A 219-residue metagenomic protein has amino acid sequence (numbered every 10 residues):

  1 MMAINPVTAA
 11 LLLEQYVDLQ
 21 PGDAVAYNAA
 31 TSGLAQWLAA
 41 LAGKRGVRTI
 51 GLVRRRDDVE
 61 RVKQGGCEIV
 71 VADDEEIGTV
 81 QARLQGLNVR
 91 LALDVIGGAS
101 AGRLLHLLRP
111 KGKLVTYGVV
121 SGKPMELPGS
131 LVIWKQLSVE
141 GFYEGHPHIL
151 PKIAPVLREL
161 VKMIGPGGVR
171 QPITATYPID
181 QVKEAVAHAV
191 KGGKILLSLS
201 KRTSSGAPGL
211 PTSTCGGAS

Functional and structural regions predicted by a protein language model:
M2-D74: Mid-domain Rossmann-like dinucleotide-binding core that forms the NAD(H)/NADP(H) cofactor-binding site
I4, A29, V53-D57, D74-E75 (+3 more regions): Short beta->alpha linker loops
A9, A42, V62, A92 (+3 more regions): Terminal peptide-recognition signature
Q20, L108-R109, V190: Short conserved AdoMet
A26, I50, K113-V115, E140 (+2 more regions): Structural detector of well-ordered beta-strand residues that form the stable sheet scaffold of enzyme domains
G65, I69-E140: Glycine-rich cofactor phosphate-binding loops and adjacent beta1-alpha1 units of small-molecule cofactor enzyme domains
Q81, E126-A175: C-terminal substrate-binding/catalytic core of Rossmann-like NAD(P)-dependent dehydrogenases/reductases
P151-S219: C-terminal hydrophobic helical "lid"/dimerization subdomain of Rossmann-like NAD(P)H-dependent oxidoreductases
